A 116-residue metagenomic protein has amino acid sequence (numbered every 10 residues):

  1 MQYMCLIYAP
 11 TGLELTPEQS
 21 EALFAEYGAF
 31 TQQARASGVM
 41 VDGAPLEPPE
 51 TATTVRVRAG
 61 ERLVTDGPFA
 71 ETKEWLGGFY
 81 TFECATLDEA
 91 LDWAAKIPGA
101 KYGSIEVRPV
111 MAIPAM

Functional and structural regions predicted by a protein language model:
M1-M116: Conserved, structured core segments of small domains
